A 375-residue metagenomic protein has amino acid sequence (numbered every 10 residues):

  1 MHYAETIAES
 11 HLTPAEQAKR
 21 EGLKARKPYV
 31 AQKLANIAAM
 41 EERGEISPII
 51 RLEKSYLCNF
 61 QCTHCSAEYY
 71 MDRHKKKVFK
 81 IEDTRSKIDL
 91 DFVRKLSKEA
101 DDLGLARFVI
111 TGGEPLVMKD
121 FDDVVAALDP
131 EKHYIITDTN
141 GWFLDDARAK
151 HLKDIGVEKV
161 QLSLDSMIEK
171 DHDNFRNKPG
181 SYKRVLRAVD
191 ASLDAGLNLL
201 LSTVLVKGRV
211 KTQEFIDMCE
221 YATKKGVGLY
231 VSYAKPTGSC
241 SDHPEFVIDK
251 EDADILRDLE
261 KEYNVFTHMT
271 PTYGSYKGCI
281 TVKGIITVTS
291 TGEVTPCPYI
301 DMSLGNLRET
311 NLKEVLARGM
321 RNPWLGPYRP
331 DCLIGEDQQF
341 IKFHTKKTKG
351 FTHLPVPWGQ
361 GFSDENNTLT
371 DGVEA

Functional and structural regions predicted by a protein language model:
M1-E9, I155, K159, S163-D165 (+4 more regions): Radical SAM enzyme [4Fe-4S]-AdoMet core and its adjacent flexible, acidic and glycine-rich loops/tails across
H2-E158: Conserved alpha-helical substructure of the radical SAM core
H2-T13, A18-N36, E41, I46 (+2 more regions): Flexible mid-to-C-terminal extensions adjoining Fe-S/redox cofactors in radical SAM and related proteins
I50, V282-G284: Short loop/turn microsegments at loop-to-beta-strand junctions
L52, Y56-N59, Y273, T291 (+1 more regions): Processing junctions and N-termini across compartments
C58, C62-C65, C279, C297 (+1 more regions): Short cysteine clusters
D72, V117, D145, E169 (+3 more regions): Generic structural signal for helix capping and beta-alpha/helix-loop junctions
